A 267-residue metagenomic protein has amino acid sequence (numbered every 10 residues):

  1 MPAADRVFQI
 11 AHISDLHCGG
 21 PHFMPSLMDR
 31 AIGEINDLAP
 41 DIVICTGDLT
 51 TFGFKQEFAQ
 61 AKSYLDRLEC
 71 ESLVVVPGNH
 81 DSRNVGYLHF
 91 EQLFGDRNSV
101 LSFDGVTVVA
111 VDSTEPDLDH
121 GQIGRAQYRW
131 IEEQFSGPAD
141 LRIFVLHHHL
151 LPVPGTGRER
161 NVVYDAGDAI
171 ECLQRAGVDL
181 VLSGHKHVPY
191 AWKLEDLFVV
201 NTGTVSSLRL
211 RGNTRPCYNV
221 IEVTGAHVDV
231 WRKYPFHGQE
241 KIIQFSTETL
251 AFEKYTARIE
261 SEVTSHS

Functional and structural regions predicted by a protein language model:
M1-D66: N-terminal active-site segment of His-dependent metallophosphoesterases
P2, K55-E133, D168-A176, V220: Extended active-site neighborhood of metal-dependent phosphoesterases/phosphodiesterases
P2-A11, V100-A110, S136-L141, L194-V199: Beta-strand-turn-beta hairpins that frame and shape the catalytic cleft of phosphate-ester-processing enzymes
I13-S14, I42-D48, S72-N79, D112 (+3 more regions): Active-site neighborhood of phospho(di)ester-bond hydrolases with catalytic His/Asp-centered motifs
C18-H22, T51-Q56, N79-Y87, P116-D119 (+3 more regions): Active-site environment of divalent metal-dependent phosphoester hydrolases
P138-G155: Short acidic, glycine-rich surface-loop motifs adjacent to enzyme active sites
R158-D229: Conserved beta-sheet core of the metallophosphoesterase superfamily
T224-S267: A short C-terminal boundary segment appended to hydrolase-like catalytic domains
